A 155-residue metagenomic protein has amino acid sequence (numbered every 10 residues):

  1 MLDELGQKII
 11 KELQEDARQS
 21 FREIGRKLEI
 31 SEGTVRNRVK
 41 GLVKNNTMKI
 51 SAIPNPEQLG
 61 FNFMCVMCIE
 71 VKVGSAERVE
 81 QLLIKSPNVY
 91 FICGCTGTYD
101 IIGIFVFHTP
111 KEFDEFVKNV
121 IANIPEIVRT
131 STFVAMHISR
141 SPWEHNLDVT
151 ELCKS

Functional and structural regions predicted by a protein language model:
M1-S155: A compositional/biophysical signature of low hydrophobicity enriched in polar/charged and small residues
